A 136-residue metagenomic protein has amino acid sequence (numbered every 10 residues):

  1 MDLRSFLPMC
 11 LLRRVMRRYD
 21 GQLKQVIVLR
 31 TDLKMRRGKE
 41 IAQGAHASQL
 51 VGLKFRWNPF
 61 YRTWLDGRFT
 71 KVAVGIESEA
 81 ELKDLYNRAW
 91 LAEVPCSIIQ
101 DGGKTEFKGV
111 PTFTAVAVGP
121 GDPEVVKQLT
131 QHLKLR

Functional and structural regions predicted by a protein language model:
D2-L7, V26-V28, G67-E77, W90-R136: Short basic, glycine-rich beta-strand/loop surfaces that mediate nucleic-acid
L3-R14, I41, A47-L50, K54-F55 (+1 more regions): N-terminal intrinsically disordered, cationic/polar leader segments that include organellar targeting peptides
R13-R18, P59-R62: Short beta-strand/turn micro-motifs at beta-sheet edges
R18-W57: Glycine- and Gly-Pro-enriched alpha-helical subdomains that act as flexible, kink-prone "lid/hinge" or packing modules
K39, Q43-H46, E77-A80, E124: Conserved active-site and cofactor/substrate-binding residues in soluble primary-metabolism enzymes
A42-H46, N87-L91, L133: Short, solvent-exposed amphipathic alpha-helical segments in soluble enzyme and RNA/protein-processing domains
L50-A80: Compact, glycine-rich, soluble single-domain proteins
A80-N87: Short amphipathic alpha-helices within nucleic acid-binding modules
